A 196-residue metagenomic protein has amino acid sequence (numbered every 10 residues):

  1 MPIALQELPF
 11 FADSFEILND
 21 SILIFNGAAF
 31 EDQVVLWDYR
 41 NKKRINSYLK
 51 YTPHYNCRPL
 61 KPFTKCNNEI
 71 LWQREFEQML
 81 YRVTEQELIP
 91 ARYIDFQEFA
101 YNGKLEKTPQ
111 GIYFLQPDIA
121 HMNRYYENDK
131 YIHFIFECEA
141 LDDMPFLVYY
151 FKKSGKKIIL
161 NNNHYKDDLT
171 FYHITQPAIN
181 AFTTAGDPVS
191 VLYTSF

Functional and structural regions predicted by a protein language model:
M1-Q33, K43-N56: Asp-box/WD-like beta-propeller blade repeats and closely related beta-sheet repeat scaffolds
L8-L18, Y55-F63, I119-R124, D168-F182: Repeated scaffold domains used in trafficking and secretory/extracellular systems, primarily beta-propellers
D20-S21, N67-E69, N128-K130, D187: Short coil/turn segments that connect the beta-strands within blades of beta-propeller domains
F25-F30, W72-E77, T84, F134-A140 (+1 more regions): Beta-strand C-termini and the immediately following turn/loop, strongest in propeller blades
E31-L88: Loop-centered beta-sheet repeat module
P90-I119, K152-D187: Conserved blade-ending motifs and adjacent loop-strand segments that build the rim/top face of beta-propeller domains
Y125-H173: C-terminal structural cap/anchor segments
T184-F196: Blade-level signature of beta-propeller repeat domains, shared across WD40, Kelch, NHL, RCC1 and BNR/Asp-box propellers
